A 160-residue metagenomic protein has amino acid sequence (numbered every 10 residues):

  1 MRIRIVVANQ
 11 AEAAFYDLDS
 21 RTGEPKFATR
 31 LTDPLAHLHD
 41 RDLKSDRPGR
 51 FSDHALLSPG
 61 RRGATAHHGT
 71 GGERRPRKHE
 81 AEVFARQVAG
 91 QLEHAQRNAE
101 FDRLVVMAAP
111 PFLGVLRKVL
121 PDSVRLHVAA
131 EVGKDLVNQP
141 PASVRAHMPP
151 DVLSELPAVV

Functional and structural regions predicted by a protein language model:
M1-V160: Terminal alpha-helical anchor/extension segments at protein ends
